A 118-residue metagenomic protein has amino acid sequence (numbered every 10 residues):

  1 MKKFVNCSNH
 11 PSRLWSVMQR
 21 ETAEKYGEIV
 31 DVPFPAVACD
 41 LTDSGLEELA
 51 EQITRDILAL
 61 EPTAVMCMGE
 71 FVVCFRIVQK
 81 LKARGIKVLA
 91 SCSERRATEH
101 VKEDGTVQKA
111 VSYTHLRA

Functional and structural regions predicted by a protein language model:
M1-A23: N-terminal, charge-rich interaction modules
S16, D40-T42, A97-E103: Short, charged, surface-exposed secondary-structure boundary motifs
Y26-D40: A short beta-strand-loop structural module common to alpha/beta enzyme folds
C39-D56: Glycine-rich, highly charged phosphate/nucleotide-binding loops
S44-E48, V101-Y113: Short, surface-exposed amphipathic charged segments that create phosphate/polyanion-binding patches used for binding
L60: Active-site charged/polar residues at nucleotide-handling catalytic sites that mediate phosphoryl, nucleotidyl
A64, E70-T98: Short, compact, well-ordered microdomains
T114-A118: Conserved small/polar residues in nucleotide/adenosyl-binding loops
